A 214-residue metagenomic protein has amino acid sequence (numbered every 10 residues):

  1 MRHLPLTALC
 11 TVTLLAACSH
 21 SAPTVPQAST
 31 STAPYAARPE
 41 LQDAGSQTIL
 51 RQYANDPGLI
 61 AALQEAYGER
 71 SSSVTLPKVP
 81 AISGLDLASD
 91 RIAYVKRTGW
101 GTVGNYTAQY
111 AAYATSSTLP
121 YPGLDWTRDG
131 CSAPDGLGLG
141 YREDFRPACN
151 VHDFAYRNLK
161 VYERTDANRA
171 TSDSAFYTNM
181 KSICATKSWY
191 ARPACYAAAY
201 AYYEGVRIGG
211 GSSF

Functional and structural regions predicted by a protein language model:
M1-A8: Bacterial N-terminal signal peptides that target proteins for export
L15-A17: C-terminal motif of bacterial Sec signal peptides marking the signal peptidase cleavage site
S19-F214: Extended terminal accessory/targeting regions
